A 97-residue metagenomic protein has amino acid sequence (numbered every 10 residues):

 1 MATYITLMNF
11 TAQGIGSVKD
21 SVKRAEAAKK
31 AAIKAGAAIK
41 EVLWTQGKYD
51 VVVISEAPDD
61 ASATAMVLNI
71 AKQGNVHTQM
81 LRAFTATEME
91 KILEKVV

Functional and structural regions predicted by a protein language model:
M1-V97: A compositional/biophysical signature of low hydrophobicity enriched in polar/charged and small residues
